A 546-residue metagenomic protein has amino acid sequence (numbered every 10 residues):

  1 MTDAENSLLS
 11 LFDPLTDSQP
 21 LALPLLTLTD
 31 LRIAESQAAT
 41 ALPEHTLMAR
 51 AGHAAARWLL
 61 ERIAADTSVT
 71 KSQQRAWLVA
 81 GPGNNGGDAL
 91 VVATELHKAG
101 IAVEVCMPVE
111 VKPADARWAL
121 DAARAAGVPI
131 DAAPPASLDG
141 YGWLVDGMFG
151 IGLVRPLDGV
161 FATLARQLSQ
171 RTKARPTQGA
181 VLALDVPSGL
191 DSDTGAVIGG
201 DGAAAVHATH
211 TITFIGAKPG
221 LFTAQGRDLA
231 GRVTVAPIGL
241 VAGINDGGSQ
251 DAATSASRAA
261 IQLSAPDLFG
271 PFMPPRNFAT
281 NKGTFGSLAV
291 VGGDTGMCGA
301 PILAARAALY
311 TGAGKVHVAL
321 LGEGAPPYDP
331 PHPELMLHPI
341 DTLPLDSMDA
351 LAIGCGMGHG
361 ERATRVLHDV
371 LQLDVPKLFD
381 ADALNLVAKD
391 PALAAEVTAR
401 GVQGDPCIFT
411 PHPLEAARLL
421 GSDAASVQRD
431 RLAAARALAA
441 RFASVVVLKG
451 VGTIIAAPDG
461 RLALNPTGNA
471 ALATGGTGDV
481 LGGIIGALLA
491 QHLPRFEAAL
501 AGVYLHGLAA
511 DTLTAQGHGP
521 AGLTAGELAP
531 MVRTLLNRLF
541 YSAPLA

Functional and structural regions predicted by a protein language model:
T2-P108, A208-H210, G216-A381, N385-F409 (+1 more regions): Small-residue (G/A/S/T)-rich helix-start motifs and N-terminal tracts that mark the onset
K71, V91-P176, P326-L343: N-terminal small/polar loop signature for handling phosphorylated ligands or for N-terminal nucleophile
D88, A114-A116, G142, D193 (+4 more regions): Short Asp/Glu-rich motifs
G142-W143, M148-A259: Internal gly/pro-rich beta-alpha loop/helix module that stabilizes soluble enzyme cofactors or their anionic handles
